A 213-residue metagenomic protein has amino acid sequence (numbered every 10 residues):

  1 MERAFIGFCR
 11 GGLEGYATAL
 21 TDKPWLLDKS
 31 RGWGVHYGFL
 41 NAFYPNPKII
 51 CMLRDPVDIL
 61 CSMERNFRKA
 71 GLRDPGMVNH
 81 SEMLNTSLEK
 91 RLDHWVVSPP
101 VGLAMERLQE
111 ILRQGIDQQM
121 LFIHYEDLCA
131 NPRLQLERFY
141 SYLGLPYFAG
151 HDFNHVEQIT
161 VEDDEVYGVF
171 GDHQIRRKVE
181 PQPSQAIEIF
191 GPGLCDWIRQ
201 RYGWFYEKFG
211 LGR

Functional and structural regions predicted by a protein language model:
M1-Y37, F43, K69-L92, K178-I189 (+2 more regions): PAPS-dependent sulfation machinery
K29, L40-N66: Conserved phosphate-donor/acceptor-positioning beta-strand/loop module used by diverse small-molecule
G34-H36, V57-S62, C129-R133, E157: Short catalytic/ligand-binding loop motif for oxyanion handling, primarily in non-cytosolic enzymes, centered on
G38, E137: Active-site phosphate/pyrophosphate- and oxyanion-stabilizing loops and adjacent acidic/basic residues in soluble
N66-A70, F139-S141: Short, hinge-like loop/turn segments at secondary-structure boundaries
R73, E89-V97, M105-Q118, F122 (+2 more regions): PAPS-dependent sulfotransferases, especially Golgi type II membrane carbohydrate sulfotransferases
Y125-E126: Short acidic donor-binding/metal-coordinating loop in glycosyltransferase active sites
